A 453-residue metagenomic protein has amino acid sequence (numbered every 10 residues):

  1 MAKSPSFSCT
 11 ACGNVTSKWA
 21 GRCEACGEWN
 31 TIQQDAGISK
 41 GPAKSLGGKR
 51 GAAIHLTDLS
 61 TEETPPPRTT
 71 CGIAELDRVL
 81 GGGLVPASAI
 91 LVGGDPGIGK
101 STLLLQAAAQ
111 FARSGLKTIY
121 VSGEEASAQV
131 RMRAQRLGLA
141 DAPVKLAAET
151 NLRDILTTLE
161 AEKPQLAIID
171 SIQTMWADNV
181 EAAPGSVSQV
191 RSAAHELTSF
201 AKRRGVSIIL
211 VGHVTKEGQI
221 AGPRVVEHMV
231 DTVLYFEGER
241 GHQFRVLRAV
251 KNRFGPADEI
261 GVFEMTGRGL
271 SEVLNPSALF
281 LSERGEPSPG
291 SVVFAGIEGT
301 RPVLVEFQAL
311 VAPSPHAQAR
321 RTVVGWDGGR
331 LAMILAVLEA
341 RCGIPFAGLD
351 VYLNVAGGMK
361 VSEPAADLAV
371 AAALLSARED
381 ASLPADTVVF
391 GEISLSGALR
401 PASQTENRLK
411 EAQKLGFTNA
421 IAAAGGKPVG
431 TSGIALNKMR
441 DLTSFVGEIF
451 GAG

Functional and structural regions predicted by a protein language model:
A2-A11, V15-L80, V85-G93, I98-A109 (+5 more regions): Peripheral, non-AAA+ core regions of ATP-driven protein-machinery
T118-S122: Conserved RecA-like ASCE P-loop NTPase motor core of nucleic-acid helicases/translocases
G123-Q129: Conserved Walker A/P-loop ATP-binding site and its immediately adjacent core in helicase/helicase-like ATPase domains
